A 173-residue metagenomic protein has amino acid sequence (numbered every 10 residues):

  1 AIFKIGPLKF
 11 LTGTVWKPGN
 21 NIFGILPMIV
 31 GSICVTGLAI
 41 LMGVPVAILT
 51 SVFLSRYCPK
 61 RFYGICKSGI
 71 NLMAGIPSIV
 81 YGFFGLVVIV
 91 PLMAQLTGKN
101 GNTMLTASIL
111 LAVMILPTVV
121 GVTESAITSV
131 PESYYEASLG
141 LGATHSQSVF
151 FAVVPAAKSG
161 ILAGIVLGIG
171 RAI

Functional and structural regions predicted by a protein language model:
A1-L26, V30-I33: N-terminal, non-cleaved signal-anchor transmembrane helix
L26-F53: Transmembrane alpha-helix signature in integral membrane proteins
M28, S32, S68-N71, G75 (+2 more regions): Residue-level signal for discrete positions within transmembrane alpha-helices of multi-pass small-molecule
V46-G85, V122: Cytoplasmic-entry segments and transmembrane alpha-helices of multi-pass inner-membrane transporters
N71-L111: Generic hydrophobic transmembrane alpha-helix motif, especially the helices
P77, L141-G142, P155: Glycine/proline-centered hinge or cleavage motifs at structural transition points of membrane proteins
G121-L139, Q147-F151: Intracellular coupling helices
V122-T123, H145-I173: Transmembrane alpha-helices
